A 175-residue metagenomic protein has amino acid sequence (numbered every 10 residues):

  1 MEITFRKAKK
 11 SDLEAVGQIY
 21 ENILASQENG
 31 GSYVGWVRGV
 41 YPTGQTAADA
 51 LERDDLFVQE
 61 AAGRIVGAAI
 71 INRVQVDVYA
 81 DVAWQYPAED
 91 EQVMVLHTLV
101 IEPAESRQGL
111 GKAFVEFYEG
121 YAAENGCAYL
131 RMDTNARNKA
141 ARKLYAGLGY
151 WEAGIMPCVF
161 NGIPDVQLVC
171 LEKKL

Functional and structural regions predicted by a protein language model:
M1-E14: Conserved N-terminal entry element of GNAT/NAT acetyltransferase domains
L24-T46: Conserved GNAT-fold acetyl-CoA-binding loop/helix
G44-V58, V74-V78, V95: A short helix-loop-beta-strand connector motif used in the catalytic cores of GNAT acetyltransferases and, in some
D55-A69: Conserved beta-hairpin
I70-T98, S106, V159-P164: Conserved acyl-donor/pantetheine-binding loop and adjacent beta-alpha core of acyl/acetyltransferases and related
A88-D90, N135-K139, A146-L148, P157-L175: C-terminal "cap" of GNAT-fold acetyltransferases
I101, R107-G120, K143, G147: Conserved acetyl-CoA-binding loop-helix of GNAT-fold acetyltransferases
V115, A122-D133: Conserved GNAT acetyl-CoA-binding A-motif
